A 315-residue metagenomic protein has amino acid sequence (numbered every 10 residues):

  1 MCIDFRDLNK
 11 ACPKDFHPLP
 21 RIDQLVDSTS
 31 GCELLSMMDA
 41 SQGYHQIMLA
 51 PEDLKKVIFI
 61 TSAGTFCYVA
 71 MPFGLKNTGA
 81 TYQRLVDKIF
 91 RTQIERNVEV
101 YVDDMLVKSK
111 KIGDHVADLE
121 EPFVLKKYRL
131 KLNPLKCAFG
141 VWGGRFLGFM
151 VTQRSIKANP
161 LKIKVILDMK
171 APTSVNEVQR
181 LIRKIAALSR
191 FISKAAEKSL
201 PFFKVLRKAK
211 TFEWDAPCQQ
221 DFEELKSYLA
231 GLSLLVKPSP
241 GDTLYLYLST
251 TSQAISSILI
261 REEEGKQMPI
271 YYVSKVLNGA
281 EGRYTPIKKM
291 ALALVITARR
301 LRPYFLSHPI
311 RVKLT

Functional and structural regions predicted by a protein language model:
M1-L314: Retroelement reverse transcriptase polymerase core
